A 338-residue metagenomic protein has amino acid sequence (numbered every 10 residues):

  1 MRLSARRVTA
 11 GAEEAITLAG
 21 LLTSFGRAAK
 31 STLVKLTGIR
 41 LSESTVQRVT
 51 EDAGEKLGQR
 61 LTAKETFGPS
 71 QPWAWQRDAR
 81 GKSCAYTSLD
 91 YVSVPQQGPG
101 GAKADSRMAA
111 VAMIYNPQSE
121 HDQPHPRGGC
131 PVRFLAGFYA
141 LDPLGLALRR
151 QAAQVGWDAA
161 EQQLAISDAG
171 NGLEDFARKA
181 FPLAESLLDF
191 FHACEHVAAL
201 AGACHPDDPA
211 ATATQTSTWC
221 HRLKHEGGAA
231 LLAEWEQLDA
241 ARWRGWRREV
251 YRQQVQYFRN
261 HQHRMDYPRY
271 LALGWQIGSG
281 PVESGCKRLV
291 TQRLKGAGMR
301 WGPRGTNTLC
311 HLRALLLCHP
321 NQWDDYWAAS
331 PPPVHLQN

Functional and structural regions predicted by a protein language model:
M1-N338: Catalytic center-proximal scaffold of phosphoryl-transfer enzymes
